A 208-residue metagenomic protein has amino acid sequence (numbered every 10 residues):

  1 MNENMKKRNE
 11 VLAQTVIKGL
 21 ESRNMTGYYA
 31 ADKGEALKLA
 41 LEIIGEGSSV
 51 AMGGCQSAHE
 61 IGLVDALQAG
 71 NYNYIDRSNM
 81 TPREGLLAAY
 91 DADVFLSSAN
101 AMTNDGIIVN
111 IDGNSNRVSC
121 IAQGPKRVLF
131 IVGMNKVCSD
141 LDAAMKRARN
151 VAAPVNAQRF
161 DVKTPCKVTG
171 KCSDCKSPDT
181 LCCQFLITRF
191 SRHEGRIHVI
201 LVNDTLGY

Functional and structural regions predicted by a protein language model:
M1-N9: Glycine- and acidic-residue-enriched helix-capping/strand-helix junction motifs
E3, M25-G27, M134: Short, flexible active-site loop motifs that bind/organize anionic cofactors or intermediates
N9-L96: N-terminal active-site beta-alpha-beta segment that forms phosphate/nucleotide-binding and substrate-recognition loops
Y90-T103, I107-Y208: Conserved phosphate- and dinucleotide-binding cores of soluble alpha/beta proteins, encompassing both enzyme active
